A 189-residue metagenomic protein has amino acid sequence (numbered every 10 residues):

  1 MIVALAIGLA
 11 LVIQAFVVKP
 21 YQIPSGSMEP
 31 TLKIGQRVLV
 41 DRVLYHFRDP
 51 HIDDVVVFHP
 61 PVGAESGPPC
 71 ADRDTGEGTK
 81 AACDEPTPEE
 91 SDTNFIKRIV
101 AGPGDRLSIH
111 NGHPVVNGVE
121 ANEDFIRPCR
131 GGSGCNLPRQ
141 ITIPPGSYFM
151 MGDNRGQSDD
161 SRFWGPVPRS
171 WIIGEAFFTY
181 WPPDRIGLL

Functional and structural regions predicted by a protein language model:
M1-F16: Hydrophobic membrane-insertion alpha-helices, especially the h-region of bacterial N-terminal signal peptides
V12, F16-Q22, S27-L189: Soluble "head" domains of membrane/secretory-pathway proteins
